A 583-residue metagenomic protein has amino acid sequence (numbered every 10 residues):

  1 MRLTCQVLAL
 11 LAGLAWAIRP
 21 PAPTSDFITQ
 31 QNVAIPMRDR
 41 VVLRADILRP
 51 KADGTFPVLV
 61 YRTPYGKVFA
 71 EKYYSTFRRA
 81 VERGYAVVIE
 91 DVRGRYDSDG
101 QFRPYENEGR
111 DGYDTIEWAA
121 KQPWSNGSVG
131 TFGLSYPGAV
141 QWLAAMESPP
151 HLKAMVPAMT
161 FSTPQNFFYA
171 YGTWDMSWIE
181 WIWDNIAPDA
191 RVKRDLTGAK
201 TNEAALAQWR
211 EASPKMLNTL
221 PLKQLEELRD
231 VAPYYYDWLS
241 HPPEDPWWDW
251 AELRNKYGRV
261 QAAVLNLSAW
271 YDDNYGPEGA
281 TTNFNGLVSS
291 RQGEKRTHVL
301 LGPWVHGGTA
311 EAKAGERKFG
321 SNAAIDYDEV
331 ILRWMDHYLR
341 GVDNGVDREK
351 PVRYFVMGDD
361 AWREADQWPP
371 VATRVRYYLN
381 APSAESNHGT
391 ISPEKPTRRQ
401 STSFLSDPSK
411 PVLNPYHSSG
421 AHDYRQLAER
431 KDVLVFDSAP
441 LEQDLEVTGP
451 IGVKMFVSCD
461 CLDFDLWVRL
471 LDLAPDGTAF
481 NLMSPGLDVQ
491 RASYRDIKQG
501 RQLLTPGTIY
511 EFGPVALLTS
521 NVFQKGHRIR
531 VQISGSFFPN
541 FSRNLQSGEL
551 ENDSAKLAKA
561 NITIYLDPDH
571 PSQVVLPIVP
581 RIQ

Functional and structural regions predicted by a protein language model:
R19-A52, D437-Q443: N-terminal cap/lid segment of alpha/beta-hydrolase-fold proteins
K51-K121, A310-F319, L462, A474-D476 (+1 more regions): Cap/lid segment of the alpha/beta-hydrolase catalytic domain
E82, M146-R259: Accessory cap/linker subdomain of secreted extracellular hydrolases
W124-Y136: Alpha/beta-hydrolase fold nucleophile elbow
L134-L143, N274: Glycine-rich nucleophile elbow surrounding the catalytic serine of serine-hydrolase chemistry
E203-K223, G315-Q583: C-terminal, loop-rich substrate-recognition/catalytic regions characterized by aromatic stacking residues
V260, N266-S268: Short beta-strand/loop motif that positions the catalytic acidic residue of the alpha/beta-hydrolase fold
D273-T281: Conserved alpha/beta-hydrolase "acid-adjacent" motif
